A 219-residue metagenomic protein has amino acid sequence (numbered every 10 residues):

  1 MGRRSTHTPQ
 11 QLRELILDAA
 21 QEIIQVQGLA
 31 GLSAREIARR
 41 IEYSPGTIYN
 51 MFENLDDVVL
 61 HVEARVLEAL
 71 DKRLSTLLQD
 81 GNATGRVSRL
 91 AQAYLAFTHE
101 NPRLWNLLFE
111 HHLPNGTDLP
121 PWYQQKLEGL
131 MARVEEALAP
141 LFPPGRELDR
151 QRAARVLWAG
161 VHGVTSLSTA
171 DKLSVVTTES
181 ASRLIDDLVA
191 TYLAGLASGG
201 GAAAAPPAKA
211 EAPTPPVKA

Functional and structural regions predicted by a protein language model:
M1-Q11, G200-A219: N-terminal intrinsically disordered/low-complexity leader segments
Q10-Q21, Q25, A30-G31, E42 (+4 more regions): An amphipathic alpha-helix adjacent to DNA-recognition modules
L32-R39, I48: Append "Primarily bacterial transcriptional regulators
V62, V66, L70, Y94 (+5 more regions): Hydrophobic/aromatic residues within well-ordered alpha-helical segments
S75-L104, E128, P144-E147, A153-L157: Hydrophobic alpha-helical connector segments
E100, L157-V176, T191-A202: Amphipathic C-terminal alpha-helical segment
L108-T117, L173-V175: Short linear capping/connector segments at secondary-structure termini
T117-F142, Q151-R155, R183-A194: Amphipathic alpha-helical packing segments from all-alpha helical-bundle domains
